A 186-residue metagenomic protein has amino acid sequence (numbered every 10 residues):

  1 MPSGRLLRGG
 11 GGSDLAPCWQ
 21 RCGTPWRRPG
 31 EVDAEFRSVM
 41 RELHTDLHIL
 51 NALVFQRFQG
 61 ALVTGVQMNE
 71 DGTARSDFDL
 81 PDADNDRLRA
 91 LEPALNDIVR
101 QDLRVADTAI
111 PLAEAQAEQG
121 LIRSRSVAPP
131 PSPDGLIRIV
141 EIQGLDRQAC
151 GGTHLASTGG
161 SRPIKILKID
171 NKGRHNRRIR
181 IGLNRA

Functional and structural regions predicted by a protein language model:
M1-A186: Active-/binding-site microenvironments in catalytic and ligand-binding cores
